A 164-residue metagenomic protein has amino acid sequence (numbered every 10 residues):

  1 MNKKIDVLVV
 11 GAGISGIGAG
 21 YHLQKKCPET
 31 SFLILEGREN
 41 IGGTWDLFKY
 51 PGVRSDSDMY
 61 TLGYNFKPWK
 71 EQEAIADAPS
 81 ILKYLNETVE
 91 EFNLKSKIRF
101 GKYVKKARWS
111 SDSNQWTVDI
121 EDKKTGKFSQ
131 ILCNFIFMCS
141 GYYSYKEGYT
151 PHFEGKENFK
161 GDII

Functional and structural regions predicted by a protein language model:
N2-I5, L132-N134, G161: Active-site acidic short loop of glycosyltransferases
K4-I34: N-terminal Rossmann-like FAD-binding beta1-loop-alpha1 element of flavoenzymes
I17, I41-G42, K146: Catalytic P-loop NTPase motifs of RecA-like helicase/translocase cores
Y21-H22, D46-L47, G148-H152: Short amphipathic alpha-helical segments
E29-S31, K95, K160-G161: A generic structural signal for alpha->beta connector loops
G37-E87: Glycine-rich active-site loop/strand segments that organize a redox cofactor
G63-Y64, P68-Q72, D77, I81-Y84 (+1 more regions): Glycine-rich dinucleotide-binding loop and its adjacent helix/turn
Q72-Y145: Feature captures the FAD/FMN-dependent oxidoreductase FAD-binding
